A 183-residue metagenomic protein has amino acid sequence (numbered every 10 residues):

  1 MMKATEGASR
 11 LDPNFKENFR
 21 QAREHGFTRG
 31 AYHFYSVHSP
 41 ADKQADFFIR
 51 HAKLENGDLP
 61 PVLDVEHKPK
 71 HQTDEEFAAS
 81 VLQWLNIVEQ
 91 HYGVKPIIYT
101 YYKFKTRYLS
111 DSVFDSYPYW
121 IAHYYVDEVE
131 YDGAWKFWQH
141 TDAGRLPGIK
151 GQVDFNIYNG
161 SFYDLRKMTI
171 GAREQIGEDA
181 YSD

Functional and structural regions predicted by a protein language model:
M1-V94: Substrate-binding cleft of extracellular glycoside hydrolase catalytic domains
T5-G7, F34-S36, E66-K68, Y101-K103 (+2 more regions): Active-site beta-loop-alpha junctions enriched in small/polar residues
D12, Y101-Y102, S110, D154: Alpha-helix initiation/capping motif
G30, I97-Y99, N156, D179: Intrinsically disordered, low-complexity segments enriched in small/polar residues
P40-K43, F104-F114: Glycine-rich, charge-decorated loop segments at or immediately adjacent to ligand/cofactor-binding or catalytic sites
H71, K105-Y108, P147: Short catalytic/ligand-binding loop motif for oxyanion handling, primarily in non-cytosolic enzymes, centered on
G93-T106: Aromatic-lined carbohydrate-recognition surfaces of secreted/lumenal glycan-active proteins
S110, F114-D183: Functionally critical loop-and-helix segments that line ligand-binding/catalytic clefts of soluble enzyme domains
